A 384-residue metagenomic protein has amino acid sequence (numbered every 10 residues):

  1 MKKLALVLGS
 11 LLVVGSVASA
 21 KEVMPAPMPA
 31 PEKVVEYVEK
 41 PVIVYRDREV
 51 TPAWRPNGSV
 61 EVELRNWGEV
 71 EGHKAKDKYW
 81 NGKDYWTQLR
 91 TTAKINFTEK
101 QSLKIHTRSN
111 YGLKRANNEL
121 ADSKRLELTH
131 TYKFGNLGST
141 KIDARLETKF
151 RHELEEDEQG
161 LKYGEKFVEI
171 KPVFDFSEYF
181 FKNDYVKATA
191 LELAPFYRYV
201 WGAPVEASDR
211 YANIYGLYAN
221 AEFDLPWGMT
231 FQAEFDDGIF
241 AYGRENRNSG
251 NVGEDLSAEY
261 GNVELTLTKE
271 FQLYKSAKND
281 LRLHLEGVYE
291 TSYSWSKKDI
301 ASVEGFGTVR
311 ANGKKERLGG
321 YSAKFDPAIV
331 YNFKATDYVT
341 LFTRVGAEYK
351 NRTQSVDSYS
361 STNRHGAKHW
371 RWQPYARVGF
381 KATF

Functional and structural regions predicted by a protein language model:
M1-K21: Gram-negative bacterial Sec-dependent N-terminal signal peptides
K21-F384: Transmembrane beta-barrel domains of bacterial outer-membrane proteins
